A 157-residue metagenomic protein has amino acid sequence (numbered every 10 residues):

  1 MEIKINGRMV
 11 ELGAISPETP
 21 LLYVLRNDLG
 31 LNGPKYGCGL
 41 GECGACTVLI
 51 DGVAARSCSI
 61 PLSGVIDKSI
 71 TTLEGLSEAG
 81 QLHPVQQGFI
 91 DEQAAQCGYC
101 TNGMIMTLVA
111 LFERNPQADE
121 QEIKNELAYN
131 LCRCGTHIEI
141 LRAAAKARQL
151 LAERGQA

Functional and structural regions predicted by a protein language model:
M1-A157: Signature of N-terminal electron-transfer/Fe-S-associated modules in redox systems
